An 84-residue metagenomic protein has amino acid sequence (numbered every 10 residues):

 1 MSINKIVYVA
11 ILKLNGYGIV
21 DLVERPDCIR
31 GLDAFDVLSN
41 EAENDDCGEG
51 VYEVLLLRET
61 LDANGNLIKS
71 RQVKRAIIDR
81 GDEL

Functional and structural regions predicted by a protein language model:
M1, Y17-G18, A63-I68: Intrinsic-disorder/low-complexity loop/linker signature
S2-D21: Short aromatic-glycine-(Arg/Gly/Cys) micro-motifs in beta-strand/loop hairpins
V7-V9, C28, L32, A63 (+1 more regions): Intrinsically disordered, low-complexity repeat segments enriched in small/polar residues
Y8-L12, A34, L38, Y52-L56: Hydrophobic beta-strand residues in large extracellular and virion-surface proteins
L14-N15, E24, E49-E53: Short interaction-hotspot residues at assembly and binding interfaces
Y17-D33: A short, exposed loop/beta-hairpin motif centered on an aromatic-Gly-Thr core
C28-N44: Charged, amphipathic alpha-helical segments
N40-L84: Short, mixed-charge low-complexity intrinsically disordered segments
